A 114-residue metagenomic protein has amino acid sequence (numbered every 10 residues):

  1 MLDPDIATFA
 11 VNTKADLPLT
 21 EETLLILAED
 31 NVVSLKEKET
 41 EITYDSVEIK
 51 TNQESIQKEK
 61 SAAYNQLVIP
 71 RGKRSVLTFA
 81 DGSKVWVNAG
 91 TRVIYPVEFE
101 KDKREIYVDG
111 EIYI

Functional and structural regions predicted by a protein language model:
M1-I114: Short acidic/polar, Gly/Pro-enriched loop/turn segments located at secondary-structure boundaries
